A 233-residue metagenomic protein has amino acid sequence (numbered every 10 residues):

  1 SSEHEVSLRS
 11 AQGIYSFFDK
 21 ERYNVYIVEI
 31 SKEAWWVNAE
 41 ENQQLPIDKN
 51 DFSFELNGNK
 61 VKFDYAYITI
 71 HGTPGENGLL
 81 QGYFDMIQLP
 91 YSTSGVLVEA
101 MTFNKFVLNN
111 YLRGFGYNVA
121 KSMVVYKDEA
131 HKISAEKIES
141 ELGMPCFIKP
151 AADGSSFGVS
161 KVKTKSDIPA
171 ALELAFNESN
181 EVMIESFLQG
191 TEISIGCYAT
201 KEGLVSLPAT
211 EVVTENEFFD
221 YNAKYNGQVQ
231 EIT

Functional and structural regions predicted by a protein language model:
S1, R9, M101-T191: Active-site nucleotide/adenylate-binding loops and adjacent lid/helix of ATP-dependent enzymes
S1-S92, V96-L97, M101-F103, V107 (+1 more regions): ATP-binding N-terminal substructure of ATP-dependent carboxylate-amine bond-forming enzymes
E21, I87, L142-M144, E178 (+1 more regions): Structured helix-beta-strand junction loops
K60, S156-F157, E192, L204: Short, mixed charged/polar active-site loops that provide acid/base catalysis or chelate metal/phosphate cofactors
G72, S156, V212-N216: Glycine-rich phosphate/pyrophosphate-binding beta-alpha loops
S92, A120-K121, L207, F219: A short, local hydrophobic-aromatic micro-motif
K163-T233: Phosphate-binding site of ATP-dependent enzymes
